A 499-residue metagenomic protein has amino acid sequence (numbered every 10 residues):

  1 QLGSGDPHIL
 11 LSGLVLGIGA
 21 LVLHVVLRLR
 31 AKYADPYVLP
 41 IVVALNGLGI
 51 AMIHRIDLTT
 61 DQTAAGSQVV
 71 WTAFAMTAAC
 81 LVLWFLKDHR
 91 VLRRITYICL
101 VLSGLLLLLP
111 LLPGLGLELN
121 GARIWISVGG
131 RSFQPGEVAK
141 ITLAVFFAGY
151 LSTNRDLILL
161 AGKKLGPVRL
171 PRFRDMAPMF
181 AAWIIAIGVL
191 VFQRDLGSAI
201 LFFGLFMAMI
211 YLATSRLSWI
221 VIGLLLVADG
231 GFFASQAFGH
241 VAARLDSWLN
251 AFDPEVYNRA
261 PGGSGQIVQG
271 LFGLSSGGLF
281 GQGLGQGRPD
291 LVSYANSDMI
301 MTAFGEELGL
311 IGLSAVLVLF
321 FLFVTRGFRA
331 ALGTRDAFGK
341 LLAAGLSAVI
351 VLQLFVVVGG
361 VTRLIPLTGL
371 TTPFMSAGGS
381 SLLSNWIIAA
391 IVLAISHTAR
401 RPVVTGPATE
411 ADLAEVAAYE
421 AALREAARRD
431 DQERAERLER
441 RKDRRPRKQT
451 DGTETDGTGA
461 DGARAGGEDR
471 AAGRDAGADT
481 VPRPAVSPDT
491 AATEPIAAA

Functional and structural regions predicted by a protein language model:
Q1-R194, V358-T372, A377-W386, V392-A417 (+4 more regions): Membrane-helix boundary/helix-loop-helix interface segments in multi-pass membrane proteins
S12-G19, A73-A78, E306-T325: Hydrophobic alpha-helical transmembrane segments
A34, L92-L100, T214-L224, L342: Alpha-helical transmembrane segments and their helix-start/interface "positive-inside/aromatic belt" motifs in integral
G116-S132, W219-V316, T334-L342: Hydrophobic, glycine- and aromatic-enriched re-entrant/interface helices and adjoining loop segments
F173-Q236: Hydrophobic alpha-helical segments of polytopic membrane proteins
I200-W219, G287-G312, G369-L383: Interfacial segments of multi-pass membrane proteins
F328-G369, M375: Loop-to-helix entry and N-terminal half of a specific, functionally important transmembrane alpha helix in multi-pass
T405-A499: Long, low-complexity, intrinsically disordered cytosolic termini of multi-pass membrane proteins
